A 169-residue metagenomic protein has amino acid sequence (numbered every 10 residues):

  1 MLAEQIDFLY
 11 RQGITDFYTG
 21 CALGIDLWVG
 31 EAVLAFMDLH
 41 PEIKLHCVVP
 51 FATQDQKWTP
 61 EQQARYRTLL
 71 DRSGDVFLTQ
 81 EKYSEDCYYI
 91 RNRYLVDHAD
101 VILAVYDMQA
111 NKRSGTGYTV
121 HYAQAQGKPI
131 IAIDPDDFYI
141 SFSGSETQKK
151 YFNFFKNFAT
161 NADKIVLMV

Functional and structural regions predicted by a protein language model:
M1-F155: Acidic/glycine-enriched connector segments
H40, M168-V169: Compositionally biased amphipathic helical and low-complexity segments enriched in hydrophobic
N157-T160, K164-M168: Short, positively charged and aromatic/hydrophobic N-terminal segments
